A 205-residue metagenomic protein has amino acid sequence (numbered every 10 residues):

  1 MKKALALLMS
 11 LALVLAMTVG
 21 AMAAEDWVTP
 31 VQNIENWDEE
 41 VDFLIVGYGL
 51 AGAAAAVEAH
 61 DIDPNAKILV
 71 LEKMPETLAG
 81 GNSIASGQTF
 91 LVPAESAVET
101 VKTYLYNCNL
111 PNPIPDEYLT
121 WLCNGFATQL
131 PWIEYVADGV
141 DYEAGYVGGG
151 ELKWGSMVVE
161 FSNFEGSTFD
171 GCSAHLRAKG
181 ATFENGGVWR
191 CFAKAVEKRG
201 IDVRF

Functional and structural regions predicted by a protein language model:
M1-M9: Positively charged n-region of N-terminal signal peptides that target proteins for export
L15-W27: Sec-dependent signal peptide cleavage junction
I34-A51, L69: Beta1/beta-strand and adjacent pyrophosphate-binding region of the FAD-binding site in flavoprotein oxidoreductases
A51, A55, E76: Conserved Rossmann-like nucleotide-cofactor binding loop
A56, H60: Gly/Ala-rich phosphate-binding loop of Rossmann-like dinucleotide-binding domains, activating on the conserved
D61-S83: Glycine-rich FAD pyrophosphate-binding loop
G87-N124, Q129: Glycine-rich active-site loop/strand segments that organize a redox cofactor
N124-F205: Conserved redox-cofactor binding core of oxidoreductases
